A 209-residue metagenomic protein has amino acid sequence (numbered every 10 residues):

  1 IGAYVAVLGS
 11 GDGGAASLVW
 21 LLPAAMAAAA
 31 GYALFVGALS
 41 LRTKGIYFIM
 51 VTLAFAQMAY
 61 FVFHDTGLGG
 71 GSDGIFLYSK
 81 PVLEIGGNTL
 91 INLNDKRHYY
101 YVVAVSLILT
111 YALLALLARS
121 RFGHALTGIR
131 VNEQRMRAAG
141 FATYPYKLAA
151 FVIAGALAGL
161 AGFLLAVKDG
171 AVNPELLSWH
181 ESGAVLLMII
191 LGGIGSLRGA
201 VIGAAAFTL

Functional and structural regions predicted by a protein language model:
I1-L209: Transmembrane alpha-helices and adjacent helix-loop boundaries
